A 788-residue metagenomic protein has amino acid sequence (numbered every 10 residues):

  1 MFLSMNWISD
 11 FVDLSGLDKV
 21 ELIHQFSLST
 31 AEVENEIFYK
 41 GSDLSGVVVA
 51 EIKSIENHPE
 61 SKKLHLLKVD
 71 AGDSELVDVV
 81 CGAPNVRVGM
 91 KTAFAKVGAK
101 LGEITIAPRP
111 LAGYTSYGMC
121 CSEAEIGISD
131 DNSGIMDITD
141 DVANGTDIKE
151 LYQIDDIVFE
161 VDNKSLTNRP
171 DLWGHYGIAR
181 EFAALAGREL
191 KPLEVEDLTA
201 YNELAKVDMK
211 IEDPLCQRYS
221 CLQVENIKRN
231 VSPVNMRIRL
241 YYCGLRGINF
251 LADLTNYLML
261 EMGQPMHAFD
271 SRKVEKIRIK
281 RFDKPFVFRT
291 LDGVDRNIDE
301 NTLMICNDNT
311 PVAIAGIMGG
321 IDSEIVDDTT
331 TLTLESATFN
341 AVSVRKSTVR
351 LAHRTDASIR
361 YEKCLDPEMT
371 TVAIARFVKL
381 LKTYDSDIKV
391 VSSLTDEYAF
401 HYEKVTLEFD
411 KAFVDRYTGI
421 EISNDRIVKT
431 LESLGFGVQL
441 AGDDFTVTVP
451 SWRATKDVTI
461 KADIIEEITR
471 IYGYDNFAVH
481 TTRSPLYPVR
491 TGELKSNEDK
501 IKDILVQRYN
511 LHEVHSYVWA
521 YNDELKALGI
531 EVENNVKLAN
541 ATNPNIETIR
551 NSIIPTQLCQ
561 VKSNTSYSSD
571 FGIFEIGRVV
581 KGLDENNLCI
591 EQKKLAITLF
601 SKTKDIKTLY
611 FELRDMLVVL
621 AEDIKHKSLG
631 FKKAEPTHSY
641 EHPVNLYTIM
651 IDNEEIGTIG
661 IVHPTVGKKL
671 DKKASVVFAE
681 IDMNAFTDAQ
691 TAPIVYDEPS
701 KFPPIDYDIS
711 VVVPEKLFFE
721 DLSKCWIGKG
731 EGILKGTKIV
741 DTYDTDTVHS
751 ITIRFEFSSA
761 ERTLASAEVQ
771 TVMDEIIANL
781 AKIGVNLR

Functional and structural regions predicted by a protein language model:
M1-T199, T333, R350, D356 (+4 more regions): Phosphate-backbone binding interfaces of nucleic-acid-interacting proteins
H24, N57, H65, L190-F286: Glycine/proline-enriched, intrinsically flexible loops and inter-domain linkers
G41-S45, T199-A200, T448, L486-T491 (+3 more regions): Beta-rich nucleic-acid/ligand-interaction surfaces
V48-D78, T255-D322: Conserved mixed alpha/beta core segments that line enzyme active sites in large multi-domain catalysts
A112-E125, N132-M136, Q153-I157, T302-Y402 (+2 more regions): Mobile "lid/hinge" segments at catalytic clefts and subdomain interfaces of large enzymes
A186-I211, D385-V414: Terminal amphipathic helices with adjacent charged low-complexity linkers/tails
L407-K411, D415-F574, E756-A760, E768 (+1 more regions): Extended, well-folded interaction surfaces typified by the phenylalanyl-tRNA synthetase beta subunit core
S433-F436, G442, T446, I590 (+2 more regions): A carboxyl-terminal module marker
